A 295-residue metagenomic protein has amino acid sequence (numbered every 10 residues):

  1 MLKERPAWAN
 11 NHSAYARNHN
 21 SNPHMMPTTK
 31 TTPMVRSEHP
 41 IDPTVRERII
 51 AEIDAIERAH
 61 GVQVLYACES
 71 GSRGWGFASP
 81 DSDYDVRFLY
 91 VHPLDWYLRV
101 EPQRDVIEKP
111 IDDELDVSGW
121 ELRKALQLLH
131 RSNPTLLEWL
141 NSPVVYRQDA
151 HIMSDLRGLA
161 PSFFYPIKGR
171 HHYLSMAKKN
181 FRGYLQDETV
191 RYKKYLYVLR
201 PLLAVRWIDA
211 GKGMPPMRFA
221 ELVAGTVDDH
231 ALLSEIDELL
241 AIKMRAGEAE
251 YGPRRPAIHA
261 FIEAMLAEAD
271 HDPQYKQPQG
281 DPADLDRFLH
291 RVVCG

Functional and structural regions predicted by a protein language model:
M1, M25-M26: Methionine residue identity
S13-A16, N20: Short hydrophobic alpha-helical segments enriched in small aliphatic residues
P27-C68: Helical scaffold of the NTase/Pol beta-like nucleotidyltransferase catalytic core
G71-D112: Catalytic metal-binding acidic patch
R99-K178: A basic- and aromatic-enriched beta-loop-alpha substructure that forms the phosphate/nucleotide- and DNA/RNA-contacting
S154-D281: Conserved nucleotidyltransferase catalytic core and NTase-mimicking acidic/glycine-rich helix/loop elements in nucleic
K276-G295: Acidic, carboxylate-rich catalytic segments that either coordinate divalent cations
